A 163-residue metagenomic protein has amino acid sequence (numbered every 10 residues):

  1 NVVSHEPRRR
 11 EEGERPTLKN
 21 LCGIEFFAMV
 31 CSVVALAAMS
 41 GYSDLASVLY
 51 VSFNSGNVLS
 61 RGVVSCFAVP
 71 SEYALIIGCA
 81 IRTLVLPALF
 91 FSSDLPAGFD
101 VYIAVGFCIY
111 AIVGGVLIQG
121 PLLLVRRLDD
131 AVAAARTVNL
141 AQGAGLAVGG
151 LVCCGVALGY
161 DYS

Functional and structural regions predicted by a protein language model:
V2-Y110, V116-L117, R126-D129, D161: Membrane-interfacial loop- and helix-cap regions that link adjacent transmembrane helices in polytopic membrane proteins
L45, D130-A141: Cytoplasmic loop-to-transmembrane helix junctions
V51, S55, C108, R136-V148: Transmembrane alpha-helical cores of Major Facilitator Superfamily
L122-L123: Interfacial helix-capping/hinge residues at the ends of transmembrane alpha-helices
A144-G159: A gly/Pro-rich, aromatic-decorated transmembrane alpha-helix motif that marks the paired, flexible gating helices
